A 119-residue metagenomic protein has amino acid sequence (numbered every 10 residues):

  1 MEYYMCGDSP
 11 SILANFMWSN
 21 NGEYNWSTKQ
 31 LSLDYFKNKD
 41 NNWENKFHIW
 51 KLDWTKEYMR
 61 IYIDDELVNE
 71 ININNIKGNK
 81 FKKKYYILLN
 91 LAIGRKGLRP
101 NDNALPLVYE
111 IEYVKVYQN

Functional and structural regions predicted by a protein language model:
M1-N119: GH16 jelly-roll
